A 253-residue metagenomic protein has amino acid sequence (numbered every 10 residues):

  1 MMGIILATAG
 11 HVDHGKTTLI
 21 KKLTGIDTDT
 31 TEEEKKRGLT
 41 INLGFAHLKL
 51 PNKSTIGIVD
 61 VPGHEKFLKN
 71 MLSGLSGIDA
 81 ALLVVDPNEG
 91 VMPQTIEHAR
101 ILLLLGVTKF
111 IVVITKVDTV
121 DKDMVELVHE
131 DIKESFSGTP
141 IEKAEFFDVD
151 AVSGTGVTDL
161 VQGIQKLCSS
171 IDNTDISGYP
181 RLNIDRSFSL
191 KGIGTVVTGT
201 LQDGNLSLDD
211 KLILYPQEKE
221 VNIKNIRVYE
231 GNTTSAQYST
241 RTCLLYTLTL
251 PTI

Functional and structural regions predicted by a protein language model:
M1-R37, G44-G57: Conserved G1/Walker A P-loop phosphate-binding module
D13, L19, G38, D60 (+9 more regions): Residue-level signature of catalytic and energy-coupling elements of molecular machines, predominantly ATP/GTP-dependent
L19-K22, Q94-I101, L127-S135, D159-L167: Alpha-helical scaffold elements adjacent to nucleotide-binding pockets in ATP/GTP-utilizing enzyme cores
S54-K66: Switch II (G3) loop of P-loop NTPases
E65-K66, S76-E97, V107-E126: Conserved Switch II/interswitch segment of TRAFAC-class P-loop GTPases
K116-E142: GTPase G-domain guanine-specificity segment
E134-L245: Conserved catalytic-core segments of large NTP-driven translation/proteostasis enzymes
Y246-T252: Conserved small/polar residues in nucleotide/adenosyl-binding loops
